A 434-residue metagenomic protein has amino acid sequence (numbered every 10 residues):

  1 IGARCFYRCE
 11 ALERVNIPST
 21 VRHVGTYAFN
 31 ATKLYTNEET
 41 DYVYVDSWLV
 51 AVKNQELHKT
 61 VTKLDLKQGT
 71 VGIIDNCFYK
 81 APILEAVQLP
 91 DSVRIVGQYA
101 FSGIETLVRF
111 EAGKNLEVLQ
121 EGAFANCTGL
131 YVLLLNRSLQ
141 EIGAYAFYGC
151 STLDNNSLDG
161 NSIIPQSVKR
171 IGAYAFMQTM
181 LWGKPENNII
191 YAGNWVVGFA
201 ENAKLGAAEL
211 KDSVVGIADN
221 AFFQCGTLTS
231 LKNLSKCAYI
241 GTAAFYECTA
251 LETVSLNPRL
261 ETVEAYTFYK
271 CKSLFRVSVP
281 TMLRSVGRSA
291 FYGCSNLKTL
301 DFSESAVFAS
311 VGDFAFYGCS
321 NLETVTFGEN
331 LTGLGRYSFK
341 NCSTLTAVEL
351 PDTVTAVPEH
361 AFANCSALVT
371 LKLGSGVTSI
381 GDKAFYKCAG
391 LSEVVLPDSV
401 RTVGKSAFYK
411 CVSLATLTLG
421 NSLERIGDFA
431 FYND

Functional and structural regions predicted by a protein language model:
G2-Y7, T26-A28, D75-C77, G97-A100 (+13 more regions): Consensus positions within tandem repeat domains that build extended binding/scaffold surfaces
C9-H23, T32-D46, Q55-G72, A81-I95 (+15 more regions): Structural signature of tandem-repeat unit edges
